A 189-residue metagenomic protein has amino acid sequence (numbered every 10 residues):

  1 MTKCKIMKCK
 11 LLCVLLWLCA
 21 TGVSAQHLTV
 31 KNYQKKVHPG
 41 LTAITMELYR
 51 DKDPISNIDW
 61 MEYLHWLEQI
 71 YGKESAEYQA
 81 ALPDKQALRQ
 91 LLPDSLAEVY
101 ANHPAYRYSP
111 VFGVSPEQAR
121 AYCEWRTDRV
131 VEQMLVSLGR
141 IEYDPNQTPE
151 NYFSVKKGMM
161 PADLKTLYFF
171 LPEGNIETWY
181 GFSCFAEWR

Functional and structural regions predicted by a protein language model:
M1-V30: Bacterial Sec-dependent N-terminal signal peptides
L12, V37, T42, E98-H103: Short, well-ordered helical secondary-structure segments
L18, K36, A80-P83: Compositionally biased, low-complexity repeat tracts
L18, Y33, L164-L167: Extended hydrophobic/Leu-rich segments
H27-M46: Short N-terminal segments immediately surrounding and downstream of signal-peptide cleavage
L48-G174, A186-W188: Active-site microenvironments of metalloenzymes and redox enzymes
N175-Y180: Active-site Gly/Thr loop motif
G181-F185: Residues embedded in well-ordered beta-strands
